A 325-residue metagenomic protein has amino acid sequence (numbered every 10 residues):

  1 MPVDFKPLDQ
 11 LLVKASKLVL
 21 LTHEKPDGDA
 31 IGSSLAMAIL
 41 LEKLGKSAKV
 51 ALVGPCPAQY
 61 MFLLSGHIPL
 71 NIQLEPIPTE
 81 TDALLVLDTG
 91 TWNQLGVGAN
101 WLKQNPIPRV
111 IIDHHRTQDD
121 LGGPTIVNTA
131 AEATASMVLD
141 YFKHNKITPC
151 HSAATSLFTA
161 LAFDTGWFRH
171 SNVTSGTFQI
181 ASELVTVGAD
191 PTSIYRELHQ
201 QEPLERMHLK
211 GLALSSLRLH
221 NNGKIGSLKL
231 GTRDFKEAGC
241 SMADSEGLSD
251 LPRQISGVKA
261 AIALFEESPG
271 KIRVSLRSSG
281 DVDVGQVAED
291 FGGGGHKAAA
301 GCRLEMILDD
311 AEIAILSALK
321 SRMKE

Functional and structural regions predicted by a protein language model:
P2-E24, G32-M61, P76-T81, F163-E325: Hydrophobic helix-and-loop "lid/oligomerization" segment in the mid-to-C-terminal part of catalytic domains
L21, K25, V86, I111-I112 (+1 more regions): Generic enzyme active-site microenvironment
K25-P26, T89-W92, H115-T117, T232-R233 (+1 more regions): Short glycine-rich anion-binding loops that position phosphate/pyrophosphate groups of nucleotides and phosphorylated
G28-S34, W92-G96: Short glycine/serine/threonine-rich phosphate/pyrophosphate-binding segments that cradle anionic phosphate groups
A36-A38, W101-Q104, V127-N128, Q179: Glycine-rich, phosphate-binding/catalytic loops in enzymes
P57, F62-N71: Glycine-rich oxoanion-binding loops at beta->alpha junctions
H67-P124: Active-site cofactor/cluster-binding pocket
I112-I180: Short alpha-helices
